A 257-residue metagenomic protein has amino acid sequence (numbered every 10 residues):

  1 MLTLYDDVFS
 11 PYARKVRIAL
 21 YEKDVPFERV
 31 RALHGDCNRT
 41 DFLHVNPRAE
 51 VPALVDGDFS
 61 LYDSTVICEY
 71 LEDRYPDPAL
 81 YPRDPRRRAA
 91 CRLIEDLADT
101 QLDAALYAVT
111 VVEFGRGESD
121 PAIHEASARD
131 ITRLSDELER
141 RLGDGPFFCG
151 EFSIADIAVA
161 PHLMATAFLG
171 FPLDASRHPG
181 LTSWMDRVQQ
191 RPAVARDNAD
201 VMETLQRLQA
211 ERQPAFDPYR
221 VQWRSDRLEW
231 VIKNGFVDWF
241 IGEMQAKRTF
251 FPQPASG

Functional and structural regions predicted by a protein language model:
M1-S135, E139, R227-G257: GST-like domain detector, emphasizing the conserved glutathione-binding G-site in the N-terminal thioredoxin-like
L43, G143, D186-Q189: Alpha-helix boundary recognition
R74-P78, D144-G145, A165-G170: Alpha-helix C-capping/helix-to-loop hinge sites
L93, L97, E137, P161 (+2 more regions): Alpha-helical scaffold segments in carbohydrate-active enzymes
Q101, L106, F148-P172, S176-R177 (+3 more regions): GST superfamily/GST-like fold recognition
A126-D130, S176-Q190: Extended, well-ordered alpha-helical scaffold segments
L138-C149: Hydrophobic alpha-helical bundle segments that form small-molecule/ligand-binding pockets
R191-S256: Long hydrophobic alpha-helical segments typical of transmembrane helices together with their membrane-interfacial
